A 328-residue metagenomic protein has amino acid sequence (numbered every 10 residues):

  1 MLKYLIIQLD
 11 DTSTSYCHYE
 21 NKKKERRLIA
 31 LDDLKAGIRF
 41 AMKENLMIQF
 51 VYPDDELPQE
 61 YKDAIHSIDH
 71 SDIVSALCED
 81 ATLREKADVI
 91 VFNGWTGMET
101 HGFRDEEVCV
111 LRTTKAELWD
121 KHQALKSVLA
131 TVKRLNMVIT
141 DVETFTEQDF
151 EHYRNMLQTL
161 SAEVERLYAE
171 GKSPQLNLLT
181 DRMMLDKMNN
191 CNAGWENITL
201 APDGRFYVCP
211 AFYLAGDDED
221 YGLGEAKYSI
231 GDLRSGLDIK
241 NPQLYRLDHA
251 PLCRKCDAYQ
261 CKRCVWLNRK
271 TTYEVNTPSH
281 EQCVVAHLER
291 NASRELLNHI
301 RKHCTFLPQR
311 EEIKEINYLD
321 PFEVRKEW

Functional and structural regions predicted by a protein language model:
M1-A36, F40-E44: Canonical Radical SAM [4Fe-4S] cluster-binding loop centered on the CxxxCxxC motif and its immediate flanking residues
D32-D54, P58-Q148: Radical SAM/AdoMet-radical enzyme domain recognition
L135-E151, P174-K187, Y213-D217: Flexible glycine/acidic-rich beta-alpha junction loops that bind and position SAM and/or redox cofactors in anaerobic
M156-R182, A211-R263: C-terminal accessory region of radical SAM enzymes
N190-W195: Short, small/polar residue-rich loop motifs at catalytic or cofactor-binding pockets
A201: Short, acidic, Ser/Thr-enriched surface-loop or helix-capping motifs
F206-Y207: Hydrophobic "anchor" residues
R254-W328: Radical SAM enzyme core and accessory elements
